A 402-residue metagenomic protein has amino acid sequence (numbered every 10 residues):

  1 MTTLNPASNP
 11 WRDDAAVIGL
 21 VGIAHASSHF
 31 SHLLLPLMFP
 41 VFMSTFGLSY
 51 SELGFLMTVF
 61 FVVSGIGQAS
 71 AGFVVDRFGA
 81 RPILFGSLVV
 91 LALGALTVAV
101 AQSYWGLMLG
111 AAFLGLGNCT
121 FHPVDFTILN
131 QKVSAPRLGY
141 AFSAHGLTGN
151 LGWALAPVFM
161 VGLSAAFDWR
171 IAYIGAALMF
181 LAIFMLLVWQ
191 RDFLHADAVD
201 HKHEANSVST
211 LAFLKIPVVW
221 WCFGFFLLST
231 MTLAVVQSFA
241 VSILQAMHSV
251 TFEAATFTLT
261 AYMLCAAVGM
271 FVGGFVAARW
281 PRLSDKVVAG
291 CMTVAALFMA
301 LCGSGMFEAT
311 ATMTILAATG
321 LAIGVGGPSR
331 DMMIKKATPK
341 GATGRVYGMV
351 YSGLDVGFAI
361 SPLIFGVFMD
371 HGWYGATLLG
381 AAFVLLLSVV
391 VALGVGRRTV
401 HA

Functional and structural regions predicted by a protein language model:
T2-R12, L194-C222: Juxtamembrane intracellular "pre-TM" segments in multi-pass secondary transporters
L33, F61-A69, W153-A154, M263-F271 (+1 more regions): Residue-level signature of mid-helix packing/kink "hotspots" within the transmembrane helices of 12-pass Major
L35-P36, V218-M263, A267: Extracytoplasmic gate region of multi-pass secondary transporters
I66-Q102: Conserved MFS/SLC helix-loop-helix module at the cytosolic interface between two early adjacent transmembrane helices
G67-G79, M270-R282, M369: Helix-to-loop junctions at the C-terminal end of transmembrane segments in multipass secondary transporters
G110-G149: Cytoplasmic helix-loop-helix junction between adjacent transmembrane helices in 12-TM secondary transporters
H145-D192: Helix-loop-helix hairpin linking two adjacent transmembrane segments in secondary transporters
S284-R330: C-terminal transmembrane helical hairpin of 12-TM major facilitator-type secondary transporters
